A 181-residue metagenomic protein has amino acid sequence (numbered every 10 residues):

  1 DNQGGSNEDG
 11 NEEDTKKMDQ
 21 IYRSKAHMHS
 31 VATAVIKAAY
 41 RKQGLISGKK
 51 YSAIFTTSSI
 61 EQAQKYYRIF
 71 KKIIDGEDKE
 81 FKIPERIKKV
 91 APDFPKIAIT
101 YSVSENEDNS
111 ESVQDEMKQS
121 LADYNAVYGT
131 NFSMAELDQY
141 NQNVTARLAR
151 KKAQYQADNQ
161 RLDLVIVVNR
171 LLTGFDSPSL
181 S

Functional and structural regions predicted by a protein language model:
D1-S181: RecA-like P-loop NTPase motor core of helicase/translocase proteins
